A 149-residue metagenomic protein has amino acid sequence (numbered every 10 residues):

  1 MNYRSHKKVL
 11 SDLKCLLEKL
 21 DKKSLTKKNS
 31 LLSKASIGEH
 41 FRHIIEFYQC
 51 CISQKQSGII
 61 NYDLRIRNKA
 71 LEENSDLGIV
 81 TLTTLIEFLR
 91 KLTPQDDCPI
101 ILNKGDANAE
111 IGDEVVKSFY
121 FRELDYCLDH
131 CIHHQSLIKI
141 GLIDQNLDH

Functional and structural regions predicted by a protein language model:
M1-D21, G38-Q56: Alpha-helical bundle segments that constitute or directly flank the non-heme di-iron/ferroxidase center
N2-V9, I37, N74-T81, C127-H130: Amphipathic alpha-helix face/heptad-repeat signature
Y3, T26, K69: Conserved, charge-rich beta-strand/loop surface module that forms ligand/interface-binding patches within domains
K7, K14, T26, I79 (+1 more regions): Generic detector of well-ordered alpha-helical segments enriched in charged/polar residues, highlighting helical
C15-K19, T84-K91, I140: A generic structural signal for well-ordered alpha-helical segments enriched in polar/charged residues
L20-L25, K91-D97, L142-H149: Surface-exposed helix-capping loop/turn segments at secondary-structure junctions
T26-L64, E110-H149: Short, contiguous alpha-helical
F47-K91, C98-D113, L147-H149: Short, helix-capping/interhelical loops that line the mouth of catalytic, cofactor-, or ligand-binding pockets
